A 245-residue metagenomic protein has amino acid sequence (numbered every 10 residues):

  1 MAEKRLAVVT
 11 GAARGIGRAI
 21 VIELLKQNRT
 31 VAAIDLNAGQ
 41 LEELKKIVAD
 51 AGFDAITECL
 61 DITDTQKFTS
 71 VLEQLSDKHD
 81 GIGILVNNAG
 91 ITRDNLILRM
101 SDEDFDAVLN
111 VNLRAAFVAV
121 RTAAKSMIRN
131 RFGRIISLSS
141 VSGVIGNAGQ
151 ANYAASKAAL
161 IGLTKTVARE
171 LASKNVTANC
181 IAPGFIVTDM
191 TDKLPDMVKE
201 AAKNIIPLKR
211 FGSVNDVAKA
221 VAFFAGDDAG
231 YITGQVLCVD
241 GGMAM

Functional and structural regions predicted by a protein language model:
A2-A32: Canonical Rossmann dinucleotide-binding motif of NAD(H)/NADP(H)-dependent dehydrogenases/reductases, specifically
A38-G39, C59-S70, D102, N215-D216: The beta1-alpha1 cofactor-binding region of Rossmann-like NAD(H)/NADP(H)-dependent oxidoreductases
L96-I97, D104-L109, T191, A202: Substrate-binding pocket helix/loop in short-chain dehydrogenase/reductase
F117-V120, F132, R210-V239, A244: C-terminal substrate-recognition "lid" of short-chain dehydrogenase/reductases
V120, S156, T164: Active-site helix of classical SDR
K125, R169-S173, G230: Alpha-helical segment proximal to the catalytic Tyr-Lys
S140: Residue(s) in the substrate-gating loop at a strand-loop-helix junction that position the organic substrate next
